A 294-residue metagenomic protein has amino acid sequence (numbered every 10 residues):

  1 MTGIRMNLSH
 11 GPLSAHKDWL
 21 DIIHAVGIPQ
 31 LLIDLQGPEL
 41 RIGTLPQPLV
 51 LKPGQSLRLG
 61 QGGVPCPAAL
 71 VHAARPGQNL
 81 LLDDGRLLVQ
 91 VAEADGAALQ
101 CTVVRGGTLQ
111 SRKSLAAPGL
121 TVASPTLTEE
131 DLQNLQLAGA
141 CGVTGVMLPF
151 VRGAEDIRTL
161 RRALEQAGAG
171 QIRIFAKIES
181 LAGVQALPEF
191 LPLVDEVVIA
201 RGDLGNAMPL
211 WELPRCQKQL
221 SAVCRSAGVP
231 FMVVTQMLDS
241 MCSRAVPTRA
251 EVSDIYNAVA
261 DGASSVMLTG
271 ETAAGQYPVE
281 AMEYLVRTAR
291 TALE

Functional and structural regions predicted by a protein language model:
M1-E294: Non-catalytic helical/linker scaffolds that mediate oligomerization, partner binding, and domain coupling around large
